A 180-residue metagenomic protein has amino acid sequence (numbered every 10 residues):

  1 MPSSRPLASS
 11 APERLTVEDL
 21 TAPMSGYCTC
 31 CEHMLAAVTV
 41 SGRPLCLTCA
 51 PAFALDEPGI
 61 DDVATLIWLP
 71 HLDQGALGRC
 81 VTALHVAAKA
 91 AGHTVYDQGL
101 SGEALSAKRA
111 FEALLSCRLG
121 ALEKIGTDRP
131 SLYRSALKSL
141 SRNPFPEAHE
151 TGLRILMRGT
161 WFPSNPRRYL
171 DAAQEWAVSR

Functional and structural regions predicted by a protein language model:
M1-L66: N-terminal cysteine/histidine-rich coordination modules
E13, E18, E32, E57 (+5 more regions): Glutamate identity and glutamate-enriched acidic tracts
L47-S135: Domain-exit/linker segments immediately C-terminal to small folded modules
R109-R180: C-terminal, charged low-complexity interaction regions
